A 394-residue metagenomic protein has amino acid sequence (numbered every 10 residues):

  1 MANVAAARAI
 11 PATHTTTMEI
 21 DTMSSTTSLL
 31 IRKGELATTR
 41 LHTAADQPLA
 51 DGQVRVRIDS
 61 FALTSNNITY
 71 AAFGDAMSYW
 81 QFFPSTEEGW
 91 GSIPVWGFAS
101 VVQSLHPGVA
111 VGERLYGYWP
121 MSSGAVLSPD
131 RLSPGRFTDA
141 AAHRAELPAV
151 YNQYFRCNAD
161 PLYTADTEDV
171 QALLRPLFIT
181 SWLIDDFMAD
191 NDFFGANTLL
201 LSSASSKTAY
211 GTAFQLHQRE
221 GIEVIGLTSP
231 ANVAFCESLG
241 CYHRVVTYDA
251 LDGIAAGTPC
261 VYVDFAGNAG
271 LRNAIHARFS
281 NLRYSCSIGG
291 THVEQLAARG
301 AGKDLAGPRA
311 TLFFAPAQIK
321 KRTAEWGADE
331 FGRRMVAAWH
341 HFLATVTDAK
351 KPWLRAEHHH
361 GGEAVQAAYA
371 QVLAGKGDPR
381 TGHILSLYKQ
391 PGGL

Functional and structural regions predicted by a protein language model:
R32-S60, S65: A short N-terminal beta-strand-loop micro-motif at the entrance of redox/enzyme domains
L49-F61, D75-V126, R131: Glycine-rich beta-strand-centered segment in the early N-terminal region that forms part of a ligand/cofactor-binding
Y118-N197: NAD(P)H dinucleotide-binding glycine-rich loop of Rossmann-like/cofactor-binding domains, especially the beta1-alpha1
L199-S203: Conserved N-terminal Rossmann-fold NAD(P)-binding element of oxidoreductases
A209: N-terminal Rossmann-fold NAD(P) dinucleotide-binding loop
Q218-R272: Adenosine-nucleotide cofactor-binding segment
A274-T345: Glycine-rich phosphate-binding loop and adjacent beta-alpha segment of Rossmann(oid) nucleotide-cofactor-binding
I319-L394: C-terminal hydrophobic helical "lid"/dimerization subdomain of Rossmann-like NAD(P)H-dependent oxidoreductases
